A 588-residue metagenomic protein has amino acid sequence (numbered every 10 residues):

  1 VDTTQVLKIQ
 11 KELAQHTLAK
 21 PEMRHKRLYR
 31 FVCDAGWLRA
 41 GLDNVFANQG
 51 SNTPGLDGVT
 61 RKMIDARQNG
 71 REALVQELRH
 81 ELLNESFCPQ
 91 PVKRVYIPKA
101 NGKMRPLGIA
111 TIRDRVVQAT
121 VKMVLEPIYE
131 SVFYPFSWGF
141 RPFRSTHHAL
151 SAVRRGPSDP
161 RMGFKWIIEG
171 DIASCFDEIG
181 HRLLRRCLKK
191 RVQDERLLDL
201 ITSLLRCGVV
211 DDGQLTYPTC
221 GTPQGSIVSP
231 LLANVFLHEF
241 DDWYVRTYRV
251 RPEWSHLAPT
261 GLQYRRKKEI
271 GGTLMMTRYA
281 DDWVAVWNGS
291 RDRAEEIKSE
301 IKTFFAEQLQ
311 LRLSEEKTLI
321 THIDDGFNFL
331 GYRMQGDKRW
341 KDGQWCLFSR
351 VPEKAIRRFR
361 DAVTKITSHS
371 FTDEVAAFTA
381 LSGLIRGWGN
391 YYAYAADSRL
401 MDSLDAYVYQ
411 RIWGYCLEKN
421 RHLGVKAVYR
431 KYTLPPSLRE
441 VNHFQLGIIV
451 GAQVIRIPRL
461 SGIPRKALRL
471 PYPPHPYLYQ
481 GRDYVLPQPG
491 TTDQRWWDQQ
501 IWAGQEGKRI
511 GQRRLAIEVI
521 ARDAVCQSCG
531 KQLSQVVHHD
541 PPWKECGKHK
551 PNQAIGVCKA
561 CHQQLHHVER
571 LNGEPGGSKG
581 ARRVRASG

Functional and structural regions predicted by a protein language model:
V1-R71, R582-R585: Non-catalytic, polymerase-adjacent accessory regions of viral genome-replication enzymes
A40-V45, E77-K103, I112, V116-P127 (+2 more regions): Reverse-transcriptase-like RNA-dependent polymerase core
P91, P135-R144, H148-G326: Conserved polymerase palm-domain catalytic core
R206, D212, Q308-T379, G383-W388: A conserved non-catalytic segment of reverse transcriptases and RNA-directed RNA polymerases corresponding to the late
Y407-R411, C416-G511: Extended C-terminal regions of large enzymes
V485-G530, E545-C546, P551-N552, G577-G580 (+1 more regions): Short, charged surface segments at domain edges that flank catalytic/cofactor-binding sites
C529-K559, L565-R570: Histidine-centered nuclease catalytic patch
